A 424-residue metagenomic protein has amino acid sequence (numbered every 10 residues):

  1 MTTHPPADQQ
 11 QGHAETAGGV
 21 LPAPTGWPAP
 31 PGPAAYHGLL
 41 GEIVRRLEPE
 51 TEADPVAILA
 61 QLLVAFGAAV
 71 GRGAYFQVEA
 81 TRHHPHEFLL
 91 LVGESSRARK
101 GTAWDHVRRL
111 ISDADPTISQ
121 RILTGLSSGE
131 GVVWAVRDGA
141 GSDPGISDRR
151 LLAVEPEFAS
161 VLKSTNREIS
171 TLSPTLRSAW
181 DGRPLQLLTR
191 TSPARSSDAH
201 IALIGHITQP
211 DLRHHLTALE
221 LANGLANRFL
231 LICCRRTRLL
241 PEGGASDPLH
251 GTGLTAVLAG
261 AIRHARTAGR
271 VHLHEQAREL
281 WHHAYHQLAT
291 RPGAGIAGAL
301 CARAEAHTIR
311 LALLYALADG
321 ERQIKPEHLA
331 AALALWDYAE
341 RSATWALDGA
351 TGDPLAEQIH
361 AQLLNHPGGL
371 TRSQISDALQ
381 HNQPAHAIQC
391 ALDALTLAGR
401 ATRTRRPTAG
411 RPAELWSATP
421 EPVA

Functional and structural regions predicted by a protein language model:
T2-A424: Phosphate-handling catalytic cores of nucleic-acid transaction enzymes
